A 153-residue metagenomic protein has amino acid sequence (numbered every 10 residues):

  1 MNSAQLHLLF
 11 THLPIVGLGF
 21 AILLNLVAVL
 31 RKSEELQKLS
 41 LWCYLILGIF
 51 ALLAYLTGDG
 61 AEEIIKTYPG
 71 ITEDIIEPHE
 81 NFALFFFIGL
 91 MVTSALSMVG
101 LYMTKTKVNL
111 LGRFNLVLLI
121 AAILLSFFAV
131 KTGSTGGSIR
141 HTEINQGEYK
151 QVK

Functional and structural regions predicted by a protein language model:
M1-K153: Polytopic transmembrane helical bundles with strong interfacial aromatic enrichment
